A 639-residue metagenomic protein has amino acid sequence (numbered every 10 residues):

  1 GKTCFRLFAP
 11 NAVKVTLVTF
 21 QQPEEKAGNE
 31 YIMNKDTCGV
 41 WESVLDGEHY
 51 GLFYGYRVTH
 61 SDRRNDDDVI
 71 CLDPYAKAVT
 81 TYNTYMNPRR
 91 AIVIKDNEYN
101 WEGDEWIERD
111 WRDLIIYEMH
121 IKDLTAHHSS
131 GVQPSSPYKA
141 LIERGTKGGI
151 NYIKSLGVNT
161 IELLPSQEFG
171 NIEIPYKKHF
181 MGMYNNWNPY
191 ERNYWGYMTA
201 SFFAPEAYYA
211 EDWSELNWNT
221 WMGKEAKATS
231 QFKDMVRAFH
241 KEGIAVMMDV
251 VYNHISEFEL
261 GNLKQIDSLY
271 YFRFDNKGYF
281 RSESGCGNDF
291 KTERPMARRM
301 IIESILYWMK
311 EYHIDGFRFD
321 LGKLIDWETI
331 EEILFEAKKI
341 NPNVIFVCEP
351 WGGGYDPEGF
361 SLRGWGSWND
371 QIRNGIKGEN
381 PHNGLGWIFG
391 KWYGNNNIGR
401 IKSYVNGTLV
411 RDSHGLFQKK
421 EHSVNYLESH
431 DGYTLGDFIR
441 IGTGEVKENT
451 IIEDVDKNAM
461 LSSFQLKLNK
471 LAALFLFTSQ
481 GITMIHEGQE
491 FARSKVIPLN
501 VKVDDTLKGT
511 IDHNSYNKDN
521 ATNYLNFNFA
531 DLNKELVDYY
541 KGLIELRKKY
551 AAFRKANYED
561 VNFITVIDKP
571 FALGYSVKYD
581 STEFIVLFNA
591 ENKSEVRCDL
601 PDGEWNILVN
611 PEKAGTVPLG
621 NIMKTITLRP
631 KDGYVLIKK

Functional and structural regions predicted by a protein language model:
G1, E25, D36-A140: The feature marks proteins involved in alpha-glucan
T3-V13, E545, F563-P601: Carbohydrate-binding surface patches
L7, Y56, M119, L163 (+8 more regions): Conserved, mostly hydrophobic/aromatic
A9, G51-L52, L619-K639: C-terminal beta-strand-rich structural cap/linker in extracellular carbohydrate-active enzymes
Y56, F527-N562: Aromatic- and carboxylate-lined catalytic core of secreted/periplasmic carbohydrate-active enzymes
Y75-A76, K122-Y312, G322-N341, I345: Substrate-binding/active-site clefts of carbohydrate-active enzymes
L334-D504, F553-R554, Y558, I564-K569 (+2 more regions): Conserved alpha/beta catalytic core and glycan-binding cleft of carbohydrate-active enzymes
H430, G603, E612, R629-G633: Tight coil/turn sites that cap or link beta-strands
